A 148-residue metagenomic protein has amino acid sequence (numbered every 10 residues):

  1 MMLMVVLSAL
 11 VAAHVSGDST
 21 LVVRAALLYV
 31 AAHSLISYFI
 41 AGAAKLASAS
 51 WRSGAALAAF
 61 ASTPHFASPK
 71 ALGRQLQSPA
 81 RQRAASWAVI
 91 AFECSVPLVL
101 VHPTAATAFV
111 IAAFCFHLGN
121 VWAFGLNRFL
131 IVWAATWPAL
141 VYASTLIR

Functional and structural regions predicted by a protein language model:
M1-L7, W133-A134: Cytoplasmic-side transmembrane-helix entry/capping segments in multi-pass membrane proteins
A12-L21: Transmembrane alpha-helix boundary signature
T20-A41: Interfacial segments of alpha-helical transmembrane regions
Y29, F109-H117, V132-P138: Hydrophobic core segments of alpha-helical transmembrane domains in multi-pass membrane proteins
L35, F39-F92: Membrane-interfacial catalytic/cofactor-binding modules of polytopic membrane enzymes
I90-L98, A112-G119: Hydrophobic, membrane-inserted alpha-helices
V101-A108, F124-N127: Transmembrane helix interruption/hinge and helix-loop junction motifs
Y142-R148: Juxtamembrane boundary at the C-terminal end of a transmembrane helix
